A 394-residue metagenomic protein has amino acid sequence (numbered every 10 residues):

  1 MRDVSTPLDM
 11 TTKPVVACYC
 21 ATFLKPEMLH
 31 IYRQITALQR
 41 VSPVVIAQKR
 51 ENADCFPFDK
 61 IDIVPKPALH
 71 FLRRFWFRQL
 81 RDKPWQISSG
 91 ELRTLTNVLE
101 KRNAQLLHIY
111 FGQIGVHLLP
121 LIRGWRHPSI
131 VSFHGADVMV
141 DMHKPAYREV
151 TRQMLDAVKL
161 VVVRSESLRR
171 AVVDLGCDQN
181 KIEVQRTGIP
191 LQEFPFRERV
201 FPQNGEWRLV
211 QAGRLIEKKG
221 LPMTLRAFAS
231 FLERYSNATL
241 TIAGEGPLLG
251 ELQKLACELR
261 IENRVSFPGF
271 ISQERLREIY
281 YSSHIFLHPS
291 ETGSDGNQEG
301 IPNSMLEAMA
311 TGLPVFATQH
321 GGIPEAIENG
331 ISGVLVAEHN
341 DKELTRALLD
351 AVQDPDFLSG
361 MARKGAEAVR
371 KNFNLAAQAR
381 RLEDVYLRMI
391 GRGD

Functional and structural regions predicted by a protein language model:
M1-D62: N-terminal subdomain of nucleotide-sugar transferases
A17, V162, V200-K219, L225-A229 (+1 more regions): Conserved donor-binding/catalytic core segment of Leloir-type glycosyltransferases
D141-P145, V173, I189-G205: Acidic anion/phosphate-binding donor-loop and adjacent secondary structure in glycosyltransferase catalytic cores
S167, G188: Carbohydrate-associated surface elements
F270-I271, E278-S283: Short alpha-helical donor nucleotide-sugar binding micro-motif in glycosyltransferases
Y281-G296, L313: Acidic donor-binding loop of glycosyltransferase active sites
M305, A310, P314-A317, I327: Short hydrophobic beta-strand element within catalytic cores of glycosyltransferases and related nucleotide-activated
A326-G330, V334-D341, D350-D356: Conserved acidic donor-binding segment of nucleotide-sugar-dependent glycosyltransferases
